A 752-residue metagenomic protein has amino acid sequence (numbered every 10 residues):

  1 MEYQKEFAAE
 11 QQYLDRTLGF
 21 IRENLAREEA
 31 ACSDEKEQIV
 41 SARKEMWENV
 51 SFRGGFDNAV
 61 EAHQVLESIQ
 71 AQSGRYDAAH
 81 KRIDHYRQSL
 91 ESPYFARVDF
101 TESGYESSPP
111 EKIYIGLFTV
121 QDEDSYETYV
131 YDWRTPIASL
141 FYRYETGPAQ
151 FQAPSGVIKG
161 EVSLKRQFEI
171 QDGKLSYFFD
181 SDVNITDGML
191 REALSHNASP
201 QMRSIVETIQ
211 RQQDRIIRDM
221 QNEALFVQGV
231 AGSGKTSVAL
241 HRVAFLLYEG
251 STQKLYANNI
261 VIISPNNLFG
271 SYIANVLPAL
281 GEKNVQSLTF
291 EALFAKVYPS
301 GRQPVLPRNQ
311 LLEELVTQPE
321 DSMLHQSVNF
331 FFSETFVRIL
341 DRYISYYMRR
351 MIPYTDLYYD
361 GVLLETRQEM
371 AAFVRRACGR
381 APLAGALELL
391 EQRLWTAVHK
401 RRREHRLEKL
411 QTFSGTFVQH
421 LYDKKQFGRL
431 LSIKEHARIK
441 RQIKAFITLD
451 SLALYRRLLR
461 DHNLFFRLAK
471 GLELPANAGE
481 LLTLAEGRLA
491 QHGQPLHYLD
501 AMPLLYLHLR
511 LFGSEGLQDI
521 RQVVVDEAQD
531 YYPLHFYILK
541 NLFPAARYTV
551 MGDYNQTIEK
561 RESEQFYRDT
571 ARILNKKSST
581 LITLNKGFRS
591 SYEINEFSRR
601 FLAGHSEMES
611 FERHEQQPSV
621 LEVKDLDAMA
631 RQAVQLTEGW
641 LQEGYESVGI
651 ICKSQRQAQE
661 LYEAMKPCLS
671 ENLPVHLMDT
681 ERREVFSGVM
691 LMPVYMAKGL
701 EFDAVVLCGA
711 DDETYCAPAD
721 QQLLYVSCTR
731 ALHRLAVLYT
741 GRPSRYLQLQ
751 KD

Functional and structural regions predicted by a protein language model:
M1-K36, E91, L190-L312, K698 (+1 more regions): P-loop NTPase Walker
M1-V206, Q210, D214-R218, D752: Extended, charged low-complexity regulatory segments
E169-I170, L240, T355-Y358: A positively charged, amphipathic N-terminal helix/segment that binds anionic biomolecules
S195, S199, F330, R380 (+3 more regions): Conserved phosphate/pyrophosphate-binding and hydrolysis machinery centered on Walker-type P-loop NTPases, extending
Q201, I205, K235-A239, L390 (+3 more regions): Phosphate/oxyanion-binding active-site loops and adjacent basic polyanion-contact surfaces
A239, H497, D720: Short, conserved glycine- and acidic-residue-centered signature motifs in active-site or ligand-binding loops
L247-V524, D530-I538, A546-R547, S579: Alpha-helical nucleic-acid-binding subdomain of P-loop helicases immediately C-terminal to the Walker A/P-loop
Q253, N275, A279-K283, L288-L293 (+3 more regions): Conserved helicase motor core of SF1/SF2 NTP-dependent helicases
